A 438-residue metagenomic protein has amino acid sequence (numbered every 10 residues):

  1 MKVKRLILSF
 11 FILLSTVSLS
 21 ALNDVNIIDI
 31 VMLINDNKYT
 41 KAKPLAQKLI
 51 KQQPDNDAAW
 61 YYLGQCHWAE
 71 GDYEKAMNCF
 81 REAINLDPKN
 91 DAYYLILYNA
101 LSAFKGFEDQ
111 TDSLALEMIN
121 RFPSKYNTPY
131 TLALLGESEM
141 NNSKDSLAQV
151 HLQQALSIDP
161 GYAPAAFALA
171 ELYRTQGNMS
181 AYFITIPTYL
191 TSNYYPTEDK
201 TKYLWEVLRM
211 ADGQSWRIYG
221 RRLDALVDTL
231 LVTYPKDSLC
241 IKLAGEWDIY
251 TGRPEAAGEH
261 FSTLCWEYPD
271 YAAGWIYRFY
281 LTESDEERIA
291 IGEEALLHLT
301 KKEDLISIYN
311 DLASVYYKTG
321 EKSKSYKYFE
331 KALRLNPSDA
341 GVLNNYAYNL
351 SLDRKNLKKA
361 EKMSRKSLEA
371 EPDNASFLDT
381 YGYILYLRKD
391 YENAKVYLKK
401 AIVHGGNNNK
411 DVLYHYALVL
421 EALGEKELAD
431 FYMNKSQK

Functional and structural regions predicted by a protein language model:
L19-Y62, E74, N78, N85-N90 (+7 more regions): N-terminal leader/linker segments that initiate helical-solenoid repeat arrays
N23-D24, D57-A58, D91-A92, Y126-Y130 (+8 more regions): Helix-start (N-cap) detector for alpha-helical repeat units in TPR-like alpha-solenoids, especially tetratricopeptide
V31, Q65, N99, E137 (+7 more regions): Residue-level recognition of tetratricopeptide repeat
N35-D36, A69-E70, A103-F104, N141 (+9 more regions): Register position in tetratricopeptide repeats
K48-L49, E82-A83, M118-F122, Q154-A155 (+8 more regions): Canonical positions in the second alpha-helix
Q52, L86, R121-K125, I158 (+8 more regions): Structural marker of alpha-solenoid helical repeat scaffolds
Y62, I96-N99, L134, A168 (+7 more regions): Canonical tetratricopeptide repeat
